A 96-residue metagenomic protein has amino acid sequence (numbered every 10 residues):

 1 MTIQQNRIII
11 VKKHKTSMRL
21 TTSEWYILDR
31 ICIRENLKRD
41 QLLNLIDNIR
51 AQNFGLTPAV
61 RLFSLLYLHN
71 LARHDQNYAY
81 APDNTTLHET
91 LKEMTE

Functional and structural regions predicted by a protein language model:
M1-R19: Short Lys/Arg-rich basic patches
Q4-Q5, Q41, Q52, Q76: Residue-identity detector for glutamine
H14-S17, S23-A59: Amphipathic, hydrophobic secondary-structure cores in small proteins
Q52-L91: Short, positively charged interaction helices/loops
